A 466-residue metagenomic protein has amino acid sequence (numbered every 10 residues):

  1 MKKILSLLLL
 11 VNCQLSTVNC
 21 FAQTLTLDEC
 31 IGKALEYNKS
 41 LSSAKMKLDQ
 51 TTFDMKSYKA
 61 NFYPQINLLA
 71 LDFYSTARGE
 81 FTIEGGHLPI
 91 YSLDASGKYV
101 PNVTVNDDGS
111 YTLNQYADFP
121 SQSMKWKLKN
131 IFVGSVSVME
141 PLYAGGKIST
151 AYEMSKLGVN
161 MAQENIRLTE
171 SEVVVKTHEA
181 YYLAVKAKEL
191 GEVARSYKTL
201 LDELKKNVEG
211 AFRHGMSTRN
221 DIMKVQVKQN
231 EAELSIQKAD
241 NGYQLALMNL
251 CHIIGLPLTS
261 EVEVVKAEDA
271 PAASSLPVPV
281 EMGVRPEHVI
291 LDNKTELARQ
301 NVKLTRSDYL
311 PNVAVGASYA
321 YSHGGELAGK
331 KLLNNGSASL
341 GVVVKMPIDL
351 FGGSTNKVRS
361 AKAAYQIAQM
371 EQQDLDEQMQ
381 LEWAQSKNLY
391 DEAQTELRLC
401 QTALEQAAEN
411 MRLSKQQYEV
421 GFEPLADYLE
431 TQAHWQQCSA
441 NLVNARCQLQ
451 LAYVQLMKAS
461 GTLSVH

Functional and structural regions predicted by a protein language model:
M1-I4: Positively charged n-region of N-terminal signal peptides that target proteins for export
S6-F21: Short, basic, low-complexity termini and linkers enriched in Ser/Thr/Gly/Pro that act as targeting/leader peptides
F21-E80, C251-I254, L258-R299, P347-I348 (+2 more regions): Bacterial Sec-pathway N-terminal export signals of envelope proteins
E29, F53-M55, E164-M282, S386-L389 (+3 more regions): Periplasmic alpha-helical coiled-coil/stalk elements that build and connect Gram-negative outer-membrane
S42-M46, K59-A60, W126, L142-E170 (+5 more regions): Sec/SRP-type N-terminal targeting helices
N67, Y74-L93, L258, N441-H466: Acidic, low-complexity, intrinsically disordered peripheral segments
L69-S137, A267-A272, G316-I348: Small/polar, glycine/serine/threonine/aspartate-rich low-complexity segments that form flexible
L234-L256, L404-T462: Short segments within alpha-helical structural elements
